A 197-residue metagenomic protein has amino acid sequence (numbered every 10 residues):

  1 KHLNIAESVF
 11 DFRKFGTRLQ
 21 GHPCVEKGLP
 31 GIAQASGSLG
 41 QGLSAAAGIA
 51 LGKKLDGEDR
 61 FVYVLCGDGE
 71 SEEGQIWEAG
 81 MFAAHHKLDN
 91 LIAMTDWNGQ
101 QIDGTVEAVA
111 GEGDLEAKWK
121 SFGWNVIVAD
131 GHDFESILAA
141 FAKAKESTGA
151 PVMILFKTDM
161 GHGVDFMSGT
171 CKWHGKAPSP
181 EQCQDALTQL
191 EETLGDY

Functional and structural regions predicted by a protein language model:
K1-H85: Cofactor-binding active-site loop characterized by glycine-rich and histidine/acidic residues
C24, Q75-W77, D103-E107, A139 (+1 more regions): Short acidic, glycine/serine/threonine-rich loops at helix termini
G57-F61, E107-A140, E191-Y197: Conserved thiamine diphosphate
R60-F61, D89, T148-P151: Short coil/turn segments at beta-strand junctions that form active-site/ligand-binding loops
E73-H85, I102-K120: Active-site-proximal loop->helix
E73-N98, M153-F156: A short alpha/beta connector and helix-capping loop motif
G99-Q101, G161-H162: Short gly/pro/ser/thr-enriched loop/turn and capping motifs at secondary-structure boundaries
F134-Y197: Glycine/aspartate-rich loop-and-adjacent alpha/beta segment that forms the canonical ThDP
